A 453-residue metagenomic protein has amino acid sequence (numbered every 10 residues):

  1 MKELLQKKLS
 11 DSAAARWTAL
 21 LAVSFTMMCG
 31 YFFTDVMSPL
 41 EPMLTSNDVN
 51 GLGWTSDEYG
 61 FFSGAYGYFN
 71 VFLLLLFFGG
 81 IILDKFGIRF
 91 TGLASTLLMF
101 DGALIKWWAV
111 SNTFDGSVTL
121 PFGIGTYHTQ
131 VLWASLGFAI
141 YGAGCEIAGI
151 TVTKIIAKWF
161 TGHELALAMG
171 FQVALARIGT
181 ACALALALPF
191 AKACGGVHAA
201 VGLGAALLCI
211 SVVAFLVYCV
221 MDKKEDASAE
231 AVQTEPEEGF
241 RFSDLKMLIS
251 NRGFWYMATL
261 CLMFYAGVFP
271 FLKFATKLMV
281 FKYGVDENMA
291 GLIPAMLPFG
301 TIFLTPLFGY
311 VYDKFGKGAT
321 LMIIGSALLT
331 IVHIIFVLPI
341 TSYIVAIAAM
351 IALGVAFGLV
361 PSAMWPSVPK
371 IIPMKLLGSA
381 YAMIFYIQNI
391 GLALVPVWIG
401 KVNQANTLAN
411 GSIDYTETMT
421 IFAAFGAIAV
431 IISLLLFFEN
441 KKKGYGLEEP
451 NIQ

Functional and structural regions predicted by a protein language model:
K2-A13, E225-M257, Q453: Juxtamembrane intracellular "pre-TM" segments in multi-pass secondary transporters
M37-E41, N251-T305, V395-P396: Extracytoplasmic gate region of multi-pass secondary transporters
L73-I88, L304-K317, N403: Helix-to-loop junctions at the C-terminal end of transmembrane segments in multipass secondary transporters
L97-T126, A327-T341: C-terminal ends and interior cores of transmembrane alpha-helices in multi-pass membrane transporters/permeases
V131, G137-L175: Cytoplasmic helix-loop-helix junction between adjacent transmembrane helices in 12-TM secondary transporters
A166-A185, A191-K192, F385-P396: Glycine-rich segments within core transmembrane alpha-helices of 12-TM secondary carriers
A199-Y218, E417-L435: Symmetry-related core transmembrane helices of the 12-TM Major Facilitator Superfamily/SLC fold
G318-M364: C-terminal transmembrane helical hairpin of 12-TM major facilitator-type secondary transporters
